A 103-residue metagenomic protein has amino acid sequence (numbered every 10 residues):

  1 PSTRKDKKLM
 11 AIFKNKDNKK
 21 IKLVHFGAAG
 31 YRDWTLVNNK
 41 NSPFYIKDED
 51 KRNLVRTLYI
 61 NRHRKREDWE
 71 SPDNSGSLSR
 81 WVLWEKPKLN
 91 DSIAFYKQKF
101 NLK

Functional and structural regions predicted by a protein language model:
P1-K103: Arg/Lys-rich, low-complexity, intrinsically disordered basic segments
